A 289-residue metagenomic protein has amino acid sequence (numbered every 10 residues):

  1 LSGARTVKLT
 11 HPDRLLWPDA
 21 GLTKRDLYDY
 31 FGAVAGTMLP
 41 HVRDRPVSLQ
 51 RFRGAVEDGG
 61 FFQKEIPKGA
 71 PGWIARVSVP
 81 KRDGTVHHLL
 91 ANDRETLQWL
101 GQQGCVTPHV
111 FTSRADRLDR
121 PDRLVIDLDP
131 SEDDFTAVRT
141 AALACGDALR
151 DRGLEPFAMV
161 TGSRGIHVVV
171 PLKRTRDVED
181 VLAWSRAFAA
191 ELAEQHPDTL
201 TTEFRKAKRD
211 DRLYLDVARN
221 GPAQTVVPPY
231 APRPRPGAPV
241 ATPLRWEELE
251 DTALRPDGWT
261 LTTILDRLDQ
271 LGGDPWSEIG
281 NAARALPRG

Functional and structural regions predicted by a protein language model:
L1-D29, L39, R43, G84-T85 (+4 more regions): C-terminal accessory nucleic-acid interaction domains of nucleic acid-metabolism proteins
S2-G101: Charge-rich, low-complexity segments
K8-D13, R164-V170: Short acidic (Asp/Glu) and glycine-rich catalytic loops that position anionic groups and cofactors
Q50-F52, P156-G162, E203-A207: Short beta-strand
V56-G59, G69, G165-H167, P222-Q224: Flexible loop/turn segments at secondary-structure boundaries
L89-R164, L172-D180: Signature for HUH/AEP ssDNA processing cores
H167-K173, L213-V217: A short beta-strand motif that forms the metal-chelation/ATP-contact edge of phosphoryl-transfer active sites
